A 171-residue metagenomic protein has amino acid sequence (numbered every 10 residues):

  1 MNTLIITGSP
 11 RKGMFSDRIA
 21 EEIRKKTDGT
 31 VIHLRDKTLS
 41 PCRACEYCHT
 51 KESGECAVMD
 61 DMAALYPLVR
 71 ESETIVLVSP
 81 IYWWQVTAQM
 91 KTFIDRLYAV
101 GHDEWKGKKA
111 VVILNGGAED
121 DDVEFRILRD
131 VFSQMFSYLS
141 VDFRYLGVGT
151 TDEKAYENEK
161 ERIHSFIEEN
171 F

Functional and structural regions predicted by a protein language model:
M1-S79, W84-A99, S137, V141-F171: N-terminal beta1-alpha1-beta2 submodule of the flavodoxin-like/Rossmannoid cofactor-binding fold
H102: Short, conserved catalytic or interaction motifs in soluble domains
W105-Y145: Short, glycine-/small-residue-rich phosphate/pyrophosphate-handling segment
